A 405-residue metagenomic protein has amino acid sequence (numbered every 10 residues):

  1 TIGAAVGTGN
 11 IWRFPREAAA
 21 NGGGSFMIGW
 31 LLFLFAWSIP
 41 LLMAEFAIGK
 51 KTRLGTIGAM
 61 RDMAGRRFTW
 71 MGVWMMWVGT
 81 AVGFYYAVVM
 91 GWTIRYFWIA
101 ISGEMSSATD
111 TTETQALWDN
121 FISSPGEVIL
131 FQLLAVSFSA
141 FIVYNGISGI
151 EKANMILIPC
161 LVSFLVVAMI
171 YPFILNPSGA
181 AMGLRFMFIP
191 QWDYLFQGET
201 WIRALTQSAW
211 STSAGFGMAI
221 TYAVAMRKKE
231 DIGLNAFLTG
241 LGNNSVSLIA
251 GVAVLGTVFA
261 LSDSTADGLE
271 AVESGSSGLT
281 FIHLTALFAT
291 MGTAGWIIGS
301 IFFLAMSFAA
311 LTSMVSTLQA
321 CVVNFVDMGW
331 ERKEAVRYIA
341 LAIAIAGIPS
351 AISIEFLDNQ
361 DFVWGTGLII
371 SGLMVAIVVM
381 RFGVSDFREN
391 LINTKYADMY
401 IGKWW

Functional and structural regions predicted by a protein language model:
T1-I2, G29-A64, I377-V379, V384-S385: Juxtamembrane transmembrane-helix boundary signature
T1-L31, M218-M226, L234-F237, L241-N244: Transmembrane helix-boundary motif of multi-pass solute transporters/channels
T8-A19, G24, F138-G149, I170-G183 (+7 more regions): Transmembrane helix-loop junctions in multi-pass membrane proteins
R13-L31, G49, R53, M63-A64 (+7 more regions): Transmembrane helix-loop boundary segments of multi-pass membrane transporters
R16-N21, K51-W74, A87-I147, P177-I202 (+4 more regions): Inter-helical loop and helix-membrane interface segments of multi-pass membrane transporters/permeases
M71-W74, S124, V322, M328-L341 (+1 more regions): C-terminal membrane-solvent junction of multi-pass transporters and transport-like membrane proteins
M90-S123, A223-K229, L234, L238-V246 (+2 more regions): Helix-loop-helix connectors at the membrane interface of multi-pass transporters/channels
M155-L311, A335: Membrane-embedded translocation segments of transport machinery
